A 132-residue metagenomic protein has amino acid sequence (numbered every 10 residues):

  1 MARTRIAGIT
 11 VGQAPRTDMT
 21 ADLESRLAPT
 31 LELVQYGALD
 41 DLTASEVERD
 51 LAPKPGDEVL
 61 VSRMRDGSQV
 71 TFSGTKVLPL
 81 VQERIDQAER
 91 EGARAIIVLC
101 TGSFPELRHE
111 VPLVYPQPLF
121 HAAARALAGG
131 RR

Functional and structural regions predicted by a protein language model:
M1-A2, E106, R125-A128: Solvent-exposed alpha-helices and their adjacent loops that cap or buttress functional pockets in soluble metabolic
A2-F72: N-terminal glycine-rich anion-binding loop in soluble enzyme alpha/beta folds
R5-I9, I97, R132: Short glycine-rich or small-residue beta-strand-to-loop segments that form or flank ligand, phosphate, metal/Fe-S
A21-E24, E110-L113, A128: Short, glycine/charged-enriched secondary-structure capping and boundary segments
E24-P29, D86-R90, G129: Generic secondary-structure signature for well-ordered alpha-helical cores
E46-V47, R108-H109, A126: Short, well-ordered secondary-structure micro-motifs
T71-P118: N-terminal glycine-rich phosphate/adenylate-binding segment common to multiple enzyme folds
V114-R131: Hydrophobic alpha-helical segments within soluble ligand-binding/sensing domains
